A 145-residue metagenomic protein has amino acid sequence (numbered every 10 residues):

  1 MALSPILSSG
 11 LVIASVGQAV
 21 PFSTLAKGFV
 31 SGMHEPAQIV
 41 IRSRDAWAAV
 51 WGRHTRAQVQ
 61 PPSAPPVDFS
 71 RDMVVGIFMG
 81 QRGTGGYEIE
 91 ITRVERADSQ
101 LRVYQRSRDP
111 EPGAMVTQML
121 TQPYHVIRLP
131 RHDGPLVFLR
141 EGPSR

Functional and structural regions predicted by a protein language model:
L3-I6, G10-R145: Exposed, flexible binding/inhibitory loops of compact, secreted disulfide-stabilized domains
